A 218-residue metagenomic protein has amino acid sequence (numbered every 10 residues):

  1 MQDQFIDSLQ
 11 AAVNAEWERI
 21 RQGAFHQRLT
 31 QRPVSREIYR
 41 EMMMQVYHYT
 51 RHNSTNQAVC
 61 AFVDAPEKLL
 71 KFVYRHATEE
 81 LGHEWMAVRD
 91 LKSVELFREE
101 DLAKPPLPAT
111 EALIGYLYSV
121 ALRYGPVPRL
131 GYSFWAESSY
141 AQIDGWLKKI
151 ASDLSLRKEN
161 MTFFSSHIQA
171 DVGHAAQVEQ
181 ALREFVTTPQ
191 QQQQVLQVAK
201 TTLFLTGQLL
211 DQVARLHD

Functional and structural regions predicted by a protein language model:
M1-D218: Non-heme di-metal
